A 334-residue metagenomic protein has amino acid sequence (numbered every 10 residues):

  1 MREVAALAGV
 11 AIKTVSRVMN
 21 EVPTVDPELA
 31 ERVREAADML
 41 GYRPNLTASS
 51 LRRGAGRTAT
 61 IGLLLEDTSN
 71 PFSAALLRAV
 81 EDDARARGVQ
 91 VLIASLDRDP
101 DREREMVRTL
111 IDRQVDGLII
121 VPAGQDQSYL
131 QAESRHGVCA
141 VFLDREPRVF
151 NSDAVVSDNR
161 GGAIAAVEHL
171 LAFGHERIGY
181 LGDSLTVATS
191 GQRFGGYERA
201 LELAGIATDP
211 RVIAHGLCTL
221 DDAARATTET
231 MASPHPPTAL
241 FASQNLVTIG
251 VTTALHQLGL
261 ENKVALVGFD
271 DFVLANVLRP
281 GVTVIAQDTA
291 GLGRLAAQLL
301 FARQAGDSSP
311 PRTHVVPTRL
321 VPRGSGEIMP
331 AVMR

Functional and structural regions predicted by a protein language model:
M1-R57, P330-R334: N-terminal helix-turn-helix DNA-binding module of bacterial transcription factors
L7, I12-R17, R52-S69, H169 (+1 more regions): Short beta-strand segments enriched in small/hydrophobic residues
D38-F72, L76-R78, A86-R87, T109-D112: N-terminal helix-turn-helix/winged-helix DNA-binding helices and compositionally similar short basic alpha-helical
M39, A79-V89, I111, R135-F142 (+1 more regions): Bacterial carbohydrate/catabolite-sensing allosteric modules
A48, R104-V107, L130, V167 (+1 more regions): Short hydrophobic/charged patches on amphipathic alpha-helices used for structural packing and interfaces
E81-Q127: Central regulatory/effector-binding core of bacterial HTH transcription factors
G117-Y129, F142-N151: Acidic, Gly/Pro-rich loop/turn segments at junctions of secondary structure
